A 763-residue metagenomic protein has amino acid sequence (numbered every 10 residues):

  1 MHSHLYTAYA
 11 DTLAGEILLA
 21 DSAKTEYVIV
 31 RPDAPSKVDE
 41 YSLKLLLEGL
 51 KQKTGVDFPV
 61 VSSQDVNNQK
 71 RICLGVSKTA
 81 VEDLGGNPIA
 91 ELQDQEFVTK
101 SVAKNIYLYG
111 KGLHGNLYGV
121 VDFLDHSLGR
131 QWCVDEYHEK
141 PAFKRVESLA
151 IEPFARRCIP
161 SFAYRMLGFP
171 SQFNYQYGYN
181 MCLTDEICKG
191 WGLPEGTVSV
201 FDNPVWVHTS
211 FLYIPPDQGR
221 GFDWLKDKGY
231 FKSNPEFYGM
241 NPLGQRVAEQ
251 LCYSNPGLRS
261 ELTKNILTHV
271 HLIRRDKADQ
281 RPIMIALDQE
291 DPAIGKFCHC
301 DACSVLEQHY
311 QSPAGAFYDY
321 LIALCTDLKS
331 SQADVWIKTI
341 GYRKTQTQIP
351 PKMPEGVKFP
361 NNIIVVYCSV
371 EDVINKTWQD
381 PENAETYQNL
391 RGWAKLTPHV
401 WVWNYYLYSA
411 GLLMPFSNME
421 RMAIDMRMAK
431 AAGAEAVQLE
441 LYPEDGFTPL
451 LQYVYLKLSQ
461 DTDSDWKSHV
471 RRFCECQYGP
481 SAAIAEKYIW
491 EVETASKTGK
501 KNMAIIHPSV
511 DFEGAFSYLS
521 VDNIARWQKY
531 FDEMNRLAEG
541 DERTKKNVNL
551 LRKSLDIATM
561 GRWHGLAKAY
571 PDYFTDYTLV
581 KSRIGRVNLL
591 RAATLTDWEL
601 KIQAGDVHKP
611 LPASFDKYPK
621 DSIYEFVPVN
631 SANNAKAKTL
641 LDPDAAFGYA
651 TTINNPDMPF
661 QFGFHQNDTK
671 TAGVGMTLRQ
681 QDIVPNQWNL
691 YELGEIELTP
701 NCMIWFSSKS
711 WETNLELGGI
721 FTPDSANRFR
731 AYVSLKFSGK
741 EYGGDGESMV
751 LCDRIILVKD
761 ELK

Functional and structural regions predicted by a protein language model:
M1-V98, V146-A155: Acidic, contiguous N-terminal accessory segments
Y41-L45, G49, A90-I322, K329 (+2 more regions): Feature activates predominantly on carbohydrate-active enzymes
G257-S260, T268, A384-A483, K487 (+1 more regions): Structured mid-domain segments that build the active-site/substrate or prosthetic-cofactor binding neighborhood
I285, L321-P350, V400-L407, V437-L439: Aromatic-lined carbohydrate-recognition surfaces of secreted/lumenal glycan-active proteins
K338-V370, L413-N418, D445-Q452: Substrate-binding cleft/loops of secretory-pathway carbohydrate-active enzymes
L458-L690, M749, D753-I756: Catalytic domains of carbohydrate-active enzymes that cleave complex glycans
I683-F729, L757: Short, surface-exposed tryptophan/glycine-enriched loops that mediate extracellular molecular recognition
F706-T713, S734-G746: Short beta-strand-plus-loop segments that form exposed binding edges in beta-rich domains
